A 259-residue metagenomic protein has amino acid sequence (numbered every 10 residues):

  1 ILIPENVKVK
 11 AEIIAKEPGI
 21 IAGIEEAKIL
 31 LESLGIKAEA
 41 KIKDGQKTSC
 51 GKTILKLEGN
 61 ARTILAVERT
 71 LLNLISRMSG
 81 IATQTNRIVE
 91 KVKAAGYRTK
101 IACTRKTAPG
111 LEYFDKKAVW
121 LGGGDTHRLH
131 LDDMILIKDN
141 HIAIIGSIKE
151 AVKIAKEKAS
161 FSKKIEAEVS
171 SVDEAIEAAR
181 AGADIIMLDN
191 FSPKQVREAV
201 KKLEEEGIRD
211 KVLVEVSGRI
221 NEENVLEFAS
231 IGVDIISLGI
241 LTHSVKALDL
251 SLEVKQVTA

Functional and structural regions predicted by a protein language model:
I1-A181, I185, R197-K202, L213-E215 (+3 more regions): Acidic/glycine-rich phosphate/pyrophosphate-binding loops and surrounding catalytic core that coordinate Mg2+
N190, G218, I240: Short secondary-structure boundary segments
E205-V212, K255-A259: Short acidic, glycine/proline-enriched helix-loop-strand junctions
S244-T258: Short, basic/aromatic-enriched C-terminal tail that caps enzymatic domains
